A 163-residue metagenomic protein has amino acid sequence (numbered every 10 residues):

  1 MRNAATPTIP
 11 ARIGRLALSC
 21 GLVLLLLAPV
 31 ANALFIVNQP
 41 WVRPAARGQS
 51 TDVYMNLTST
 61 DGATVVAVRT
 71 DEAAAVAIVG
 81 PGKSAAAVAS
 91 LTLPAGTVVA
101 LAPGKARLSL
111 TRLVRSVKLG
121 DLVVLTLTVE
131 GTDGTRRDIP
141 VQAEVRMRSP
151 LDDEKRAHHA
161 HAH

Functional and structural regions predicted by a protein language model:
M1, A33-L34: Short, composition-biased local secondary-structure segments
M1-R12: N-terminal secretory signal peptides that target proteins for export/translocation
A17-A28: Bacterial N-terminal signal peptides
L34-H163: Compact, glycine-rich, soluble single-domain proteins
